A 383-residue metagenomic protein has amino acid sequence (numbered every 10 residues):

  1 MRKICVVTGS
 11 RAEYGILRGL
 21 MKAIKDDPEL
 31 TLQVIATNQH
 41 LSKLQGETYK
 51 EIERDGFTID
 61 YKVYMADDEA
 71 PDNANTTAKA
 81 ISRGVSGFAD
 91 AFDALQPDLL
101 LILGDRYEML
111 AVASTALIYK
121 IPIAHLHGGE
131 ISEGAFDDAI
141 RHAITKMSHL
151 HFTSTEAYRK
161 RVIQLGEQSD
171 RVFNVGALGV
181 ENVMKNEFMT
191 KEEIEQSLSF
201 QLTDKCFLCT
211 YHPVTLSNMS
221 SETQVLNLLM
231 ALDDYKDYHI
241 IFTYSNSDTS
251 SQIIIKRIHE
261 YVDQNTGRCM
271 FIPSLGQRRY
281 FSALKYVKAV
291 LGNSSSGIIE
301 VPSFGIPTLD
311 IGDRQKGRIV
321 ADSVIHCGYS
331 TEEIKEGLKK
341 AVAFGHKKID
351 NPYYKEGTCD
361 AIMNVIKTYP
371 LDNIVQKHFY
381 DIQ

Functional and structural regions predicted by a protein language model:
M1-Q383: Nucleotide-activated sugar donor-binding and catalytic core shared by glycosyltransferases and related lipid-linked
